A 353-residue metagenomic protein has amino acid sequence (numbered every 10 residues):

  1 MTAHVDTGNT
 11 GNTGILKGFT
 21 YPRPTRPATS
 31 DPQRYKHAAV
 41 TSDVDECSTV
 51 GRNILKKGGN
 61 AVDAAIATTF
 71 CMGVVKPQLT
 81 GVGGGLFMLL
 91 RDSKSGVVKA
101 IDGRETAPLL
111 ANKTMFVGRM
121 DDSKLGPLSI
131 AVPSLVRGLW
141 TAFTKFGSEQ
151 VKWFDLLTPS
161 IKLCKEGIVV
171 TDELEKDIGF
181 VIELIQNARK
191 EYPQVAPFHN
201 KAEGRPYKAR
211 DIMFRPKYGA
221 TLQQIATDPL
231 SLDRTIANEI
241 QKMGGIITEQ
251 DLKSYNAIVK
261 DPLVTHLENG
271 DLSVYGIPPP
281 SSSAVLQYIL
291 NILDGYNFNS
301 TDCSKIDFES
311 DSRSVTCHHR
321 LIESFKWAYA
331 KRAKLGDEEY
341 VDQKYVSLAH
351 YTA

Functional and structural regions predicted by a protein language model:
A3-N53, G59-L272, I277-S281: Noncatalytic scaffold domains of N-terminal-nucleophile
K17-G18, R189-Q194, E203-Y207, R215 (+3 more regions): Internal maturation/activation junctions in enzymes
A284: Flexible, polar/acidic helix-loop-strand segments at domain edges
Y288: Protein kinase glycine-rich loop
N291-Y296: Active-site proximal helix-loop segment of RNase H-like, two-metal nucleases, encompassing DDE(D)
